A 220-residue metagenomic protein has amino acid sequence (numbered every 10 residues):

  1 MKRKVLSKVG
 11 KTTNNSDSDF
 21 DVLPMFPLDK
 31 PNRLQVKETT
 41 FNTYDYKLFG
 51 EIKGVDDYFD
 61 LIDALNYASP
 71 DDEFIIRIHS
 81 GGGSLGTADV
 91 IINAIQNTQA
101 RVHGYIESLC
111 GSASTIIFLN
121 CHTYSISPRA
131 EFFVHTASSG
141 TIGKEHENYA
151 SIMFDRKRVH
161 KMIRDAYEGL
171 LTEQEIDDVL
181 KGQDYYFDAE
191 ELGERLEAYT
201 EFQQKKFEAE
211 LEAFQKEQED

Functional and structural regions predicted by a protein language model:
M1-A113, N120-D220: N-terminal organellar transit peptides
